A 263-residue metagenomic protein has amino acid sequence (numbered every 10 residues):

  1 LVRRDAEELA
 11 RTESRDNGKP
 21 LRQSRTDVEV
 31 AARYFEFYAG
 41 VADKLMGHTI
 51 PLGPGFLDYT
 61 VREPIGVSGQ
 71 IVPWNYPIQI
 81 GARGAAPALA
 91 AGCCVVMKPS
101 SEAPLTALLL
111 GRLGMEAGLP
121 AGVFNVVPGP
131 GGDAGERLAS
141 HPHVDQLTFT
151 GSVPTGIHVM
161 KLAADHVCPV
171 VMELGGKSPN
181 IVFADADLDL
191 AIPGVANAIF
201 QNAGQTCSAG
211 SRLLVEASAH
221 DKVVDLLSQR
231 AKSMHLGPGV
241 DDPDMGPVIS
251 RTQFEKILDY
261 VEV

Functional and structural regions predicted by a protein language model:
L1, D5, L109, L113-L119 (+4 more regions): Generic non-transmembrane alpha-helical segments
L1-F56: N-terminal Rossmann-like NAD(P)+-binding subdomain of aldehyde/semialdehyde dehydrogenases
R22-R33, G132, P243, P247 (+1 more regions): An alpha-helix initiation/capping motif
G47-L190, D242: Rossmann-like NAD(P) dinucleotide-binding subdomain of oxidoreductase/dehydrogenase enzymes
P154-V263: ALDH superfamily catalytic-core signature
